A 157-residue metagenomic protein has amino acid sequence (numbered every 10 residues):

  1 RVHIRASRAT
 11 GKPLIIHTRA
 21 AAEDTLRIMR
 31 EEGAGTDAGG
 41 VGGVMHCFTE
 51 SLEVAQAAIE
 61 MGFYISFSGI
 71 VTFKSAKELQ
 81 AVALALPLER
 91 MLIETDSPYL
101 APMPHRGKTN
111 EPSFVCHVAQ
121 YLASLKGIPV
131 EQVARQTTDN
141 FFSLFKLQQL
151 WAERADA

Functional and structural regions predicted by a protein language model:
R1-M61, F73-K77, A81-V82, L86 (+3 more regions): Divalent metal-binding pocket/active-site signature
A38, M91-L92, E131, L150: Secondary-structure boundary/capping residues
I65-S68: Helix-adjacent hinge/juxtasegments
E89-S97: Non-cysteine beta-strand/loop elements that form the S-adenosyl-L-methionine
M103-H105, A119-Q120: Crotonase-superfamily enoyl-CoA hydratase/isomerase domain that binds and transforms CoA-thioester intermediates
S113-A157: Mid-to-C-terminal alpha-helical segments outside catalytic/metal-binding sites
